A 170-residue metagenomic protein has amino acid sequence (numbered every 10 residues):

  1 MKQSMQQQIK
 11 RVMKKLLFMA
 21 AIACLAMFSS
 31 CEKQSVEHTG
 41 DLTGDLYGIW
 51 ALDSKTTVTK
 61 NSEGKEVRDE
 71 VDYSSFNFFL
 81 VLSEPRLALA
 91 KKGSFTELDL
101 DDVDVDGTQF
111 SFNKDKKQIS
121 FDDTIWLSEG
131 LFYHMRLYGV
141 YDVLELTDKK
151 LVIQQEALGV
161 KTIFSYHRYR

Functional and structural regions predicted by a protein language model:
M1-M13: N-terminal secretory signal peptides that target proteins for export/translocation
K14-A20: Sec-dependent signal peptide recognition, specifically the positively charged N-region followed immediately by
A23-C24: Repetitive helical segments and hydrophobic/amphipathic motifs
M27-S30: C-terminal motif of bacterial Sec signal peptides marking the signal peptidase cleavage site
S35-A51: N-terminal helix-cap/turn-to-beta initiation motif at the start of protein domains
L52-S83: Transition segment at domain starts
T57-N61, V81-L146: Contiguous, well-ordered beta-strand patches that form the walls/edges of small beta-barrel/beta-sandwich domains
Q109-K114, K150-R170: Edge beta-strand at a domain terminus
